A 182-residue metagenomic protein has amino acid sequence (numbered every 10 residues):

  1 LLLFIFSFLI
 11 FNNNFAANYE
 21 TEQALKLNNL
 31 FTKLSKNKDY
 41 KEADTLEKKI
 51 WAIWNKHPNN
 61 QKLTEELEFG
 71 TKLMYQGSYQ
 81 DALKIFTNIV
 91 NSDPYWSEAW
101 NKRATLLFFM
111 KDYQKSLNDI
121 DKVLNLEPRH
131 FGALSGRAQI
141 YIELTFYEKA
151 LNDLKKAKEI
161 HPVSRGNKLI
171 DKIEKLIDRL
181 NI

Functional and structural regions predicted by a protein language model:
F31-K38, I142-R165: TPR/TPR-like (Sel1-like) alpha-helical repeat modules
K56, N152, K156-I182: Terminal, low-structured helical/coil segments at or just beyond the last alpha-helical repeat
K56, Y75, F109, E143-L144 (+1 more regions): Register position in tetratricopeptide repeats
N60-L126: Alpha-helical adaptor scaffolds
K62, W96, H130, Y147 (+1 more regions): Residue-level recognition of tetratricopeptide repeat
A99, A133, G166-N167: TPR alpha-solenoid repeat register
K102, G136, L169-I170: Canonical tetratricopeptide repeat
